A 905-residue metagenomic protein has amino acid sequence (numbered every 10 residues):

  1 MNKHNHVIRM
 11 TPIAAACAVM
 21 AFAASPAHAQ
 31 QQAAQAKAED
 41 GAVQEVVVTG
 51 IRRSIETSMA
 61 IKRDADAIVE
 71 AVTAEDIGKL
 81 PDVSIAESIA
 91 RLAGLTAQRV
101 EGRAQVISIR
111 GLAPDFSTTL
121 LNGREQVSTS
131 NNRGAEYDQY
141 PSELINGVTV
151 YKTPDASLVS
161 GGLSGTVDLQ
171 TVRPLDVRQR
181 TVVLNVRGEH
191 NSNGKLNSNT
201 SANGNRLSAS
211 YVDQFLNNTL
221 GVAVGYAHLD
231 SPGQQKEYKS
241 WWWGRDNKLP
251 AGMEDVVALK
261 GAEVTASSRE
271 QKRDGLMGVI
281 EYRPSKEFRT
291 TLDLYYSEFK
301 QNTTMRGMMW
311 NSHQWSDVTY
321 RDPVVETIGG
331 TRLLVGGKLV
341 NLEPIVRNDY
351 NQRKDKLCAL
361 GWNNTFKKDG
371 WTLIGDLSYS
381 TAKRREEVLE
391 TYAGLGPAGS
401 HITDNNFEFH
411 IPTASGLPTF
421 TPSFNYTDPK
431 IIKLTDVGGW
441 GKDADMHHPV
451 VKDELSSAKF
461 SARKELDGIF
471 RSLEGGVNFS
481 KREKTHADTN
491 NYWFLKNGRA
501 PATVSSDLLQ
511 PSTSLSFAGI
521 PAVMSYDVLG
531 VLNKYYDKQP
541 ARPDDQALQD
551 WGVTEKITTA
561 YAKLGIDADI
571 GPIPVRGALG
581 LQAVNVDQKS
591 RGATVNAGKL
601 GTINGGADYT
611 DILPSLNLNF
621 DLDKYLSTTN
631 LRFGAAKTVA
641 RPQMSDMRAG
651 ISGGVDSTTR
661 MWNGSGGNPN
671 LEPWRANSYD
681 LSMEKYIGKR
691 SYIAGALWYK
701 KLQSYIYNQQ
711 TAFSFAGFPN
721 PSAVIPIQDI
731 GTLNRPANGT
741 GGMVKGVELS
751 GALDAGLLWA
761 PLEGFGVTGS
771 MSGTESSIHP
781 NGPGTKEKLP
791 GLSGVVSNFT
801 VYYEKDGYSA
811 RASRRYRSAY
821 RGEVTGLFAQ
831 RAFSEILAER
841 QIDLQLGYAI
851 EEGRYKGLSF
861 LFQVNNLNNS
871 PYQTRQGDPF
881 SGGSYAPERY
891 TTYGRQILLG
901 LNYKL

Functional and structural regions predicted by a protein language model:
M1-D82, A86-G94: N-terminal Sec signal peptide and the immediately downstream disordered periplasmic leader that contains the TonB box
I61-V69, G78-V83, Q98-E143, K152-T181 (+1 more regions): Flexible, glycine/serine/threonine-rich loop segments and coil->beta-strand junctions that form periplasmic-facing
S128-G134, E143-V150, S157-K248, L259-K260 (+5 more regions): Outer-membrane beta-barrel translocator/receptor signature
L158, P174-R180, L216-L220, E287 (+11 more regions): Short loop/turn motifs that connect adjacent beta-strands in outer-membrane beta-barrel proteins
R321-L342, I402-D443, T489-Q549, N663 (+3 more regions): Flexible glycine-rich, low-complexity coil/linker segments exposed to the extracellular/periplasmic environment
I345-L357, D545, Q549-E555, V639-L702 (+3 more regions): Outer-membrane beta-barrel signature, preferentially recognizing the C-terminal barrel domain of Gram-negative
Y699-K701, T711, F718-V824, N902: Gram-negative outer-membrane beta-barrel transporters
K701, Y816-V824, Y848-L905: C-terminal beta-signal and adjacent terminal beta-strands/loops of Gram-negative outer-membrane beta-barrel proteins
